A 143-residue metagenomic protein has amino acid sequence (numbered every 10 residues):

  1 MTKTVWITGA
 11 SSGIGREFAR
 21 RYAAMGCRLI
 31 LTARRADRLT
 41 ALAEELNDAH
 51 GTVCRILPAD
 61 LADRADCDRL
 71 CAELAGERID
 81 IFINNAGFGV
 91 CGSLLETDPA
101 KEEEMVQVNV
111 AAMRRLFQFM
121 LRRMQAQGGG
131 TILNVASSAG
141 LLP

Functional and structural regions predicted by a protein language model:
S11-S12: Conserved glycine-rich cofactor-binding loop
M25-A41: Conserved glycine-rich Rossmann-like NAD(P)H-binding loop of the short-chain dehydrogenase/reductase
A36-D37, P58-R69, P99: The beta1-alpha1 cofactor-binding region of Rossmann-like NAD(H)/NADP(H)-dependent oxidoreductases
N85-V90: Conserved NAD(P)H cofactor-binding loop of Rossmann-fold oxidoreductase domains
S93-L95, K101-V106: Substrate-binding pocket helix/loop in short-chain dehydrogenase/reductase
F117-Q118: A short, exposed helix-loop element centered on a Lys and neighboring polar residues
S137: Residue(s) in the substrate-gating loop at a strand-loop-helix junction that position the organic substrate next
